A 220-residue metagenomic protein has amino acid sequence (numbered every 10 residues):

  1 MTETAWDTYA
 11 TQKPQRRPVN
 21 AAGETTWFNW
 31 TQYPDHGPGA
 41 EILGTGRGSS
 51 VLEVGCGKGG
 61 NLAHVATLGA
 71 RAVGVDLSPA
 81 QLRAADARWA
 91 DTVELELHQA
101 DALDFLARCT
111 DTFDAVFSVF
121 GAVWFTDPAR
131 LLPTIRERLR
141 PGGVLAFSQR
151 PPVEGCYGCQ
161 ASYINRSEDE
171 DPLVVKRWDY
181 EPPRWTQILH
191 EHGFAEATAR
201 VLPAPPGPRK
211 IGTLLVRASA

Functional and structural regions predicted by a protein language model:
M1-R47, G60: Conserved class I S-adenosyl-L-methionine
S50-L52, K58-D104: Class I SAM-dependent methyltransferase SAM/SAH-binding core
A107-V116: A short acidic, Gly/Pro-enriched loop at the edge of an enzyme's catalytic core that lines a small-molecule cofactor
A129-V144: A short glycine-rich, Lys/Arg-flanked "PGG" loop and its adjoining helix->strand segment in the class I
V144-K176: Conserved class I S-adenosyl-L-methionine
K176-G193: Short alpha-helix
F194-P205: Conserved S-adenosyl-L-methionine
L214-A220: C-terminal lobe and adjacent flexible extensions of AdoMet/dcAdoMet transferase-like proteins
